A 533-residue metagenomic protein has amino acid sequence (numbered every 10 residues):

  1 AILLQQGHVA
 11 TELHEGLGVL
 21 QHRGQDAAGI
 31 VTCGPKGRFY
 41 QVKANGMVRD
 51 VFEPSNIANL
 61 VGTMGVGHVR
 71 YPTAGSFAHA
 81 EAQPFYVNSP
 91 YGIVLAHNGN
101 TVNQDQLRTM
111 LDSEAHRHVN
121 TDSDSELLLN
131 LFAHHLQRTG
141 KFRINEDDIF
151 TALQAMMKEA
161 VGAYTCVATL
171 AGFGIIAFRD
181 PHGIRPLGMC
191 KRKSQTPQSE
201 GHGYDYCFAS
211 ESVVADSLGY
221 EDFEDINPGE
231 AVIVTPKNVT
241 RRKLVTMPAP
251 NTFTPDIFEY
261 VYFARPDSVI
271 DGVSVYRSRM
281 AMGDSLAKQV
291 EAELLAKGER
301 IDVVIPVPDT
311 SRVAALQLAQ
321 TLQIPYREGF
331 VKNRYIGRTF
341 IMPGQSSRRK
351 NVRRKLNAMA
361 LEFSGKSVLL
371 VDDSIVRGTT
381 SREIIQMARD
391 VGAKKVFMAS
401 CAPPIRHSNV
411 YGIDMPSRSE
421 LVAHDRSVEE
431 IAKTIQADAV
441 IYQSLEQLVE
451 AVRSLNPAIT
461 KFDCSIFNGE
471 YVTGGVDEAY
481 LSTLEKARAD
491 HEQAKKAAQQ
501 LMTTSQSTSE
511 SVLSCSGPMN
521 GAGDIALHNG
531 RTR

Functional and structural regions predicted by a protein language model:
A1-P228, I233-D302, V307: Conserved short alpha-helical segments that host acidic/polar catalytic motifs at enzyme active sites
T73-A74, N103, I175-I176, I184-P186 (+7 more regions): Flexible loop/turn segments at secondary-structure boundaries
R117, R138, E291-R300, Q320-G329 (+2 more regions): Secondary-structure transition/capping motifs at alpha-helix termini and the adjoining loop/turn into the next element
E126-L131, Y326-R338, T434-V452: A conserved beta-strand->alpha-helix junction
A155, C166, V213-V214, L218-D222 (+5 more regions): Phosphate/diphosphate-binding loops
M157, G172-G174, R179, E200-Y204 (+2 more regions): PRPP-dependent phosphoribosyltransferase catalytic core
V304-V307, S311-L318, L322, Y326 (+2 more regions): Extended, hydrophobic alpha-helical segments in both membrane/secreted and soluble proteins
T321-V368, T379, R406-P416: Short, glycine/charge-rich flexible loops or terminal/linker lids adjacent to PRPP-binding catalytic cores
